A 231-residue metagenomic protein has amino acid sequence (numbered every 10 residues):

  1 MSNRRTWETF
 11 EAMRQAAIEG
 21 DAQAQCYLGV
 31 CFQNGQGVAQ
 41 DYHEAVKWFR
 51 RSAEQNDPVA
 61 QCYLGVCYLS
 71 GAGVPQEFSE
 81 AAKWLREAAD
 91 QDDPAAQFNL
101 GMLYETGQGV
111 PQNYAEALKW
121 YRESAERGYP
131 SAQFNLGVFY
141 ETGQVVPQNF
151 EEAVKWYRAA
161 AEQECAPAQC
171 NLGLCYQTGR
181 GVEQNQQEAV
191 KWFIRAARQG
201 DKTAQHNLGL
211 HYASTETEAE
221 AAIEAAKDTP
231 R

Functional and structural regions predicted by a protein language model:
S2-E8, A16, N207-R231: Terminal, low-structured helical/coil segments at or just beyond the last alpha-helical repeat
S2-N34: N-terminal segments that cap or nucleate solenoid repeat domains
Q15-I18, K47-E54, R86-D90, K119-E126 (+3 more regions): Conserved structural position within tetratricopeptide repeats
I18-D21, N34-Q36, D41, Q55-D57 (+13 more regions): Short helix-capping/linker turns of helical repeat alpha-solenoids
Y27-N34, Y63-S70, N99-T106, N135-T142 (+2 more regions): Hydrophobic face of amphipathic alpha-helices that form TPR/SEL1-like repeat modules and related alpha-solenoid
